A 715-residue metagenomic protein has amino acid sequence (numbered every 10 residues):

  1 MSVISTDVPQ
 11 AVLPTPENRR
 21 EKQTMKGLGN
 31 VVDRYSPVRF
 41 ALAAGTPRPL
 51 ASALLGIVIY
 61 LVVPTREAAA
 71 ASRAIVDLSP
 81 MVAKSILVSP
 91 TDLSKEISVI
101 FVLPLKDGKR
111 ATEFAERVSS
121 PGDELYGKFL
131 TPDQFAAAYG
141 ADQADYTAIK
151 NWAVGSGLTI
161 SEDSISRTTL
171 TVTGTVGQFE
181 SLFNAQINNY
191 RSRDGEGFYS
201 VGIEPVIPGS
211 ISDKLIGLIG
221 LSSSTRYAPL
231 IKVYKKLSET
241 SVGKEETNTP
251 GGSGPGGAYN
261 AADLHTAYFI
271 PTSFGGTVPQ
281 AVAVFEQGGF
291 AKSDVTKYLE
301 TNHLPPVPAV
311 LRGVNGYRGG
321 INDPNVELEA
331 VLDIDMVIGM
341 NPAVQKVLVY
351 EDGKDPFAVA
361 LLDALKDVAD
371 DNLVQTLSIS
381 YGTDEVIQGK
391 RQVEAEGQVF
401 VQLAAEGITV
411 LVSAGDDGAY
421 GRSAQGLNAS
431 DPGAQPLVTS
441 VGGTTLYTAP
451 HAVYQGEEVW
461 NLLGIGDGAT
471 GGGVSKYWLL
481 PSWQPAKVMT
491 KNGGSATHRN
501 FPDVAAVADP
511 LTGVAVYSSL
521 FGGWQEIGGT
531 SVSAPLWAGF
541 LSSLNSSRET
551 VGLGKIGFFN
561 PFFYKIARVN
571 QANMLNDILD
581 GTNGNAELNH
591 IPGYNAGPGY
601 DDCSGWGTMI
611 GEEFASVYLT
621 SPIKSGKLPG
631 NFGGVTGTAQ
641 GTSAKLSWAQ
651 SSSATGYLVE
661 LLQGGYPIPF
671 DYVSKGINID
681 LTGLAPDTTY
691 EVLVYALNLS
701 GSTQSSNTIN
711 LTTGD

Functional and structural regions predicted by a protein language model:
M1-T46: N-terminal secretory signal peptides that target proteins for export/translocation
R20-E21, T445, K491, N545-D602: An often Trp-containing, charged/polar helix-loop segment at the C-terminal end of enzyme catalytic cores
P47-V62: Bacterial N-terminal signal peptides
A71-D163, T171, V176-G443, T470-G528 (+3 more regions): Substrate-binding/charge-relay-adjacent region of secreted/lumenal peptidase catalytic domains
Y600-L628: A recurrent domain-boundary module in secreted/ectodomain proteins
K624-S653, P686, S702-D715: Pro/Thr/Ser/Gly-rich low-complexity, intrinsically disordered linker/stalk tracts
S653-G676: Extracellular low-complexity, O-glycosylation-prone stalks/linkers
L681-S700: Beta-strand-rich modules
